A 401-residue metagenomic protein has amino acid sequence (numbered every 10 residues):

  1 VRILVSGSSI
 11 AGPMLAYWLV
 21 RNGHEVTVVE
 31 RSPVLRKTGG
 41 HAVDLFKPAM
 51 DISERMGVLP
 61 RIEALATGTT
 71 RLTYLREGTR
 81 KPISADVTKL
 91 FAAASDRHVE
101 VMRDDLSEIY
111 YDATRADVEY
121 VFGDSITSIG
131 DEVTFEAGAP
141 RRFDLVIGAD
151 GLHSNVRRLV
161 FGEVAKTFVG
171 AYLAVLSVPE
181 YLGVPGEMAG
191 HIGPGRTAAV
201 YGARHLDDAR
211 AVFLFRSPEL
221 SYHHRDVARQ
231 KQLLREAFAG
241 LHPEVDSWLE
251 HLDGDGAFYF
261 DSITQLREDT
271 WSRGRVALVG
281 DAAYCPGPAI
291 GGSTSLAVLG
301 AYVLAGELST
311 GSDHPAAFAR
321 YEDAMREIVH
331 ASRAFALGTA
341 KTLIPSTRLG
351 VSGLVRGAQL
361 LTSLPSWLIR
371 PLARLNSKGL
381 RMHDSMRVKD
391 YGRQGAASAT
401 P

Functional and structural regions predicted by a protein language model:
V1, R21, A64, S272 (+2 more regions): C-terminal helical "tail/cap" subdomain of flavin- and related membrane-associated enzymes
V1-I3, V20-N22, F46-V175, Y181 (+3 more regions): Conserved N-terminal helical subregion
R2, E25, D208: Residues at the starts of beta-strands that form the adenosine-phosphate
S6-R21, E25, V29-S32, I147-G148 (+2 more regions): Conserved mid-domain beta->alpha element of the FAD-binding
V34-I52: Conserved N-terminal glycine-rich FAD pyrophosphate-binding loop of Rossmann-like flavoproteins
P60, E180-P185, E219-S221, E244 (+2 more regions): Short helix-loop capping/hinge motifs at secondary-structure junctions, enriched in acidic/polar residues
G170-A203, R225: Flavin-dependent oxidoreductases
R204-L206, F215-I290, L296: FAD/FMN-dependent oxidoreductases across multiple families
